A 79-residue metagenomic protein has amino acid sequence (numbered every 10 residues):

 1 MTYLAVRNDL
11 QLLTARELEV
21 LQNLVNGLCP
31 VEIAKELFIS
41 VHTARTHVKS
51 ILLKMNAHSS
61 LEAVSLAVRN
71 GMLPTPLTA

Functional and structural regions predicted by a protein language model:
M1-Q22, P74-P76: Regulatory hinge/linker segments at domain boundaries that couple sensory/effector modules to output domains
N8, V25, E36: Conserved short-loop catalytic and cofactor-binding motifs
E17-L18, T46-S50, N70: Hydrophobic alpha-helical segments, especially transmembrane helices and their immediate juxtamembrane helical caps
L21-V25, L52, V64: Hydrophobic residues on short alpha-helical segments
N23-V25, H42, V68: Short amphipathic helical patch at the helix-1/turn junction of helix-turn-helix
C29-E62: Recognition helix of helix-turn-helix DNA-binding domains
L53-A79: Basic, Lys/Arg-enriched C-terminal extension of HTH/homeodomain DNA-binding domains
